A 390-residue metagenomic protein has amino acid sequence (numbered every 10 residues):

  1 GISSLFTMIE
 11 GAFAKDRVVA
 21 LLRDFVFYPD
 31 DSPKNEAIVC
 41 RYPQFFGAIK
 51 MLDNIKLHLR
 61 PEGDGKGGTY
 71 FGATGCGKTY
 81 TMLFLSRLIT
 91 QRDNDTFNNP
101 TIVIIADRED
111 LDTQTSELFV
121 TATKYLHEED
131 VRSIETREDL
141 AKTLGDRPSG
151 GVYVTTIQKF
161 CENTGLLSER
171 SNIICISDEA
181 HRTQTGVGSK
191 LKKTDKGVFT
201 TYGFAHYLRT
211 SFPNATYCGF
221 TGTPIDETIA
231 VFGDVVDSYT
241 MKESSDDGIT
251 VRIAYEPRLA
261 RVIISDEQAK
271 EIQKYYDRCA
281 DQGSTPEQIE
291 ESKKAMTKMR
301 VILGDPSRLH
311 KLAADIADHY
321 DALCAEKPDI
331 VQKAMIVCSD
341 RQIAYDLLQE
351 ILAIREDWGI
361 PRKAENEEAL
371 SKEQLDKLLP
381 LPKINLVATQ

Functional and structural regions predicted by a protein language model:
G1-T101, D110-L126, P148, V152 (+5 more regions): ATP-dependent helicase/translocase motor core
F71-A73, P100-R108, V331-D340: Conserved RecA-like ASCE P-loop NTPase motor core of nucleic-acid helicases/translocases
A73-T74, H181, F204-T228: Conserved helicase ATPase motor motifs in RecA-like P-loop NTPase domains
E109, V131-A141, T156-E162, S339-R341 (+1 more regions): Conserved helicase motor
I134-Y153, L166-R170, L379, Q390: Conserved motor-coupling elements within RecA-like helicase/translocase cores
S149-Y207: Conserved RecA-like ASCE ATPase "motif II neighborhood" in helicase/translocase motors
I229-V331, L347-R355, G359-A364: Interdomain helical connector at the RecA1-RecA2 junction of SF1/SF2 helicase-like NTPases
R341-A388: Conserved helicase motor "Helicase C" RecA-like lobe of SF1/SF2 P-loop NTPases
